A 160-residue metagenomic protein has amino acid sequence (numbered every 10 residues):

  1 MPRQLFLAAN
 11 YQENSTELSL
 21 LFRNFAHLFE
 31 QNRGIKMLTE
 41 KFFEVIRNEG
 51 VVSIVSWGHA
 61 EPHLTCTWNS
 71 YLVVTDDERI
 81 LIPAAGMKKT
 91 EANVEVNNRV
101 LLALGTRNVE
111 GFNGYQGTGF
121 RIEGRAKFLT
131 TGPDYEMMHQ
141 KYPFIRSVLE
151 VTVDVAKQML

Functional and structural regions predicted by a protein language model:
N10-L160: Binding-site signature for planar aromatic cofactors or substrates
